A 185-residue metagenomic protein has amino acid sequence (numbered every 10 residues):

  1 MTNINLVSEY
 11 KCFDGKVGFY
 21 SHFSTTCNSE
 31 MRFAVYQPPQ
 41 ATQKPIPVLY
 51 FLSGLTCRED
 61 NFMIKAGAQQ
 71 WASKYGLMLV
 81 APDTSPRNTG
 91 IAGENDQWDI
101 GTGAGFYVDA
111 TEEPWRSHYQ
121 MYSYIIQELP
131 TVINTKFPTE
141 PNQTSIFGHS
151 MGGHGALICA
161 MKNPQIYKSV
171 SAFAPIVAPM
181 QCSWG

Functional and structural regions predicted by a protein language model:
M1-G185: Non-catalytic cap/lid and distal C-terminal segments of serine-dependent acyl enzymes
